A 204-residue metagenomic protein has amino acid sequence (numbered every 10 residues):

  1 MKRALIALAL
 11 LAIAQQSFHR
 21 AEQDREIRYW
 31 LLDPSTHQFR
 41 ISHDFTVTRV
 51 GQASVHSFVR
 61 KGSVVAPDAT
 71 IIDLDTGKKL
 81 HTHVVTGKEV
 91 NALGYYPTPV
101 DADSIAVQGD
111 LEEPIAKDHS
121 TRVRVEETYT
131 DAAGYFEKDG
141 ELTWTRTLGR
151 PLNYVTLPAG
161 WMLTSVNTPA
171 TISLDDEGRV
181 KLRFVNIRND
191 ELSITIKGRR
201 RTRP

Functional and structural regions predicted by a protein language model:
R3-I13: Sec-dependent N-terminal signal peptides
S17-V59: Early extracytoplasmic/domain-onset interaction patches
R25-I27, F39-H43, V107, V123-V125 (+3 more regions): Hydrophobic residues positioned within well-ordered beta-strands of beta-sheet architectures
E26-D33, V84-P99, D110-I115, T171: Short amphipathic beta-strand and strand-loop transition segments with alternating hydrophobic
R28-W30, G87, E137-P204: Intrinsically disordered, low-complexity linkers and stems that provide flexible hinges in membrane-associated
T48, Q52, P99-A170: Surface-exposed, acidic/Ser/Thr-rich flexible loop segments
A53-L93, T145-P169: Solvent-exposed beta-hairpin/edge-strand motifs
A92-P114, D175-E191: Extracellular adhesion/glycan-binding regions together with long Ser/Thr- and acidic-residue-rich low-complexity tracts
